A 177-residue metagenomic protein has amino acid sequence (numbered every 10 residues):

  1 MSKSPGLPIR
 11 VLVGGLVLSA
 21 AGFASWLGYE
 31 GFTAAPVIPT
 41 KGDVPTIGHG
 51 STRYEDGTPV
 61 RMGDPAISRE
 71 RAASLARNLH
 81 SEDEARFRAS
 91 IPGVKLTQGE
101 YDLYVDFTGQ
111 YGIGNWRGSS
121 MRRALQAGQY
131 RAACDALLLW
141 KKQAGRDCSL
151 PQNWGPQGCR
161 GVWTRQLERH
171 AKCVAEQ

Functional and structural regions predicted by a protein language model:
S2-V13, A21-A35, T40-G42, R53 (+2 more regions): Long, amphipathic alpha-helical surface segments
L18: Conserved catalytic core of nucleotide polymerization and phosphodiester-bond processing enzymes
W26, I47, Y104: Short, conserved catalytic/metal-binding motifs centered on acidic residues
E30, H49-G50, F107-G109: Active-site-proximal beta-strand/loop segments in catalytic clefts of secreted hydrolases
P39-R61: Substrate-binding/active-site groove segments that recognize and process beta-1,4-linked N-acetyl-hexosamine
P59-G93, Q98-W116, R122, Y130-R131 (+1 more regions): Alpha-helical segment that forms one wall of the substrate-binding/catalytic cleft in peptidoglycan-active domains
